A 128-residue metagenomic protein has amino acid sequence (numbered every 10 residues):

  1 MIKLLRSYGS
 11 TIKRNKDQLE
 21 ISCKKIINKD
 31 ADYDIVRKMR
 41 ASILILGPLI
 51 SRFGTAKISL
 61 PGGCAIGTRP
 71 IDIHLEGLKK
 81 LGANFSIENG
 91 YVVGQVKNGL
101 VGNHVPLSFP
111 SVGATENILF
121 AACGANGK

Functional and structural regions predicted by a protein language model:
M1-K128: Structural preference for solvent-exposed beta-strand-turn elements and adjacent flexible terminal/loop segments within
